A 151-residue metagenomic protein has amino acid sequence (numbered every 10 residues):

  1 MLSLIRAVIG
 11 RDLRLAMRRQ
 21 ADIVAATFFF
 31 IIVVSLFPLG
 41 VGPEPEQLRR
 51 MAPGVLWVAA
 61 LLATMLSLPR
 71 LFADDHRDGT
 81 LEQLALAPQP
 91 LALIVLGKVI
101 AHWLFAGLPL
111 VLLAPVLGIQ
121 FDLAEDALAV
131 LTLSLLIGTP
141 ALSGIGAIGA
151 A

Functional and structural regions predicted by a protein language model:
M1-A26: Aromatic- and glycine-rich beta-strand/loop motifs that create alpha-glucan
A16, M65-A87, K98-V99: Transmembrane helix boundary and interhelical loop/hinge segments in multi-pass membrane proteins
Q20-G42, W57-A60: Hydrophobic alpha-helical transmembrane segments of multi-pass membrane transport/permease proteins
A25, L96-F121, A141: Hydrophobic alpha-helical transmembrane segments that constitute the membrane-spanning cores of multi-pass membrane
V33-V41, L61, M65, P109 (+2 more regions): Structural signal for membrane-spanning alpha-helices in multi-pass inner-membrane proteins, emphasizing helix cores
A52-L68: Long, hydrophobic alpha-helical segments
Q89-H102, V130: Membrane-interface alpha-helices at helix entry/exit sites of multi-pass transporters
L133-A150: Hydrophobic alpha-helical transmembrane segments of polytopic membrane proteins
